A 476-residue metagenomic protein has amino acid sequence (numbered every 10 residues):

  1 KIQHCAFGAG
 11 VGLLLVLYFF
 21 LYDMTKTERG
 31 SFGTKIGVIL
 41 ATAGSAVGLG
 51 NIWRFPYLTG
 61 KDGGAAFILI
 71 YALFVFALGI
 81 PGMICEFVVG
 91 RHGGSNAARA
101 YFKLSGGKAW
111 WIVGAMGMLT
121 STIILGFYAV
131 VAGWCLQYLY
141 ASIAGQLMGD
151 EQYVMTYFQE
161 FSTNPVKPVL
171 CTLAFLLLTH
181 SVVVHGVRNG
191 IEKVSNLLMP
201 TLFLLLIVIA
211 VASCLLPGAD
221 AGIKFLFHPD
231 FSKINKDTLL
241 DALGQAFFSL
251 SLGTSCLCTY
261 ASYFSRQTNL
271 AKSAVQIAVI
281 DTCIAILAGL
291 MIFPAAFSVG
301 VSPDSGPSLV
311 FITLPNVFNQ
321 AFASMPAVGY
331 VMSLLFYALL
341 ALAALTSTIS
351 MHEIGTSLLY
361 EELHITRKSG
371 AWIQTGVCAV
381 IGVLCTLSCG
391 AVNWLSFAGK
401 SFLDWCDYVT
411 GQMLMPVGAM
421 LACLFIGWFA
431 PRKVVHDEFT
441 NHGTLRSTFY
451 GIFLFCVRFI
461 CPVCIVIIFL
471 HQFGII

Functional and structural regions predicted by a protein language model:
G12, T59-C85, K167-P168, L414-G418: Extracellular loop-to-transmembrane helix junctions
L17-W53, G82-F87, R91-L104, K108-A115 (+1 more regions): Membrane-interface "cap" regions at the ends of multi-pass membrane proteins
T25, A132-T163, Y263-Q267, K272 (+5 more regions): Helix-loop-helix connectors at the membrane interface of multi-pass transporters/channels
T25-E28, F32, I36, E192 (+3 more regions): Membrane-embedded translocation segments of transport machinery
T27-G30, Y57-D62, H92-M116, A129-R188 (+6 more regions): Inter-helical loop and helix-membrane interface segments of multi-pass membrane transporters/permeases
T34-F74, A261, K272-V275, V279-T282 (+1 more regions): Transmembrane helix-boundary motif of multi-pass solute transporters/channels
G37, S45, V169-L170, I280-I286 (+4 more regions): Loop-to-transmembrane helix boundary motifs in multi-pass membrane proteins
G106, V113-M116, T120, E362-T375 (+1 more regions): C-terminal membrane-solvent junction of multi-pass transporters and transport-like membrane proteins
